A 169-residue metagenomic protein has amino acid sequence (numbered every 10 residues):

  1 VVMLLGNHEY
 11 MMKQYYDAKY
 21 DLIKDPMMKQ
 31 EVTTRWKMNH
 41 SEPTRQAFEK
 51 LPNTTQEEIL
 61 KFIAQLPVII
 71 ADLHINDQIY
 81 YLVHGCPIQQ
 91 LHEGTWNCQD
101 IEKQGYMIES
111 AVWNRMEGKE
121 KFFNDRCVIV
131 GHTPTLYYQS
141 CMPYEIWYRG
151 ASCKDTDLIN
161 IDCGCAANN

Functional and structural regions predicted by a protein language model:
V1-D72, N76-Q78: Active-site neighborhood of divalent metal-dependent phosphoester bond hydrolases
V2-M3, Y80, V128, L158: Hydrophobic "anchor" residues on beta-strands that sit immediately upstream of conserved functional sites
N7-H8, H84, I129-P134: Histidine-centered divalent metal-coordination motifs
Y10-Q14, L82, Q89-H92, Y137-Q139 (+1 more regions): Short catalytic/ligand-binding loop motif for oxyanion handling, primarily in non-cytosolic enzymes, centered on
D17-Y20, W96-N97, M142-I146: Short, glycine/charged-enriched secondary-structure capping and boundary segments
I79-C86, I159-I161: Active-site-proximal beta-strand elements of phosphoester/diester hydrolases
P87-E120: Active-site-proximal segments of metal-dependent phosphoesterases and phosphodiesterases across multiple
M116-N169: Conserved beta-sheet core of the metallophosphoesterase superfamily
